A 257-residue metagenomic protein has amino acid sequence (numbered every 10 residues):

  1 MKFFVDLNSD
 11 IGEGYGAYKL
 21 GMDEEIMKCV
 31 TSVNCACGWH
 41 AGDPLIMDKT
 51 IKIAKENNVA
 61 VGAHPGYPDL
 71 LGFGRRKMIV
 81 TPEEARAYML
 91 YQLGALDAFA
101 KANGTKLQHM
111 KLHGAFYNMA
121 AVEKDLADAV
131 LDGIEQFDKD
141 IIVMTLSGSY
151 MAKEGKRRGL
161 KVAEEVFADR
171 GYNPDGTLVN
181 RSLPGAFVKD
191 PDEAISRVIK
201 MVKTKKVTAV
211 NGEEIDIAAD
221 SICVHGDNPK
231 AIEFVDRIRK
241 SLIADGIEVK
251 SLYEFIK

Functional and structural regions predicted by a protein language model:
D10, H64, M110, V224: Conserved, mostly hydrophobic/aromatic
G16-M22, A41-I53, A121-D128, S147-K156: Active-site-adjacent beta->alpha loops and helix N-cap segments on the catalytic face of soluble alpha/beta enzymes
K19, D23, S32-H40, L71-R86 (+3 more regions): Glycine-rich tight-turn/loop motif centered on a GG-T
E24-K28, K49-G62, K101-N103: Acidic (Asp/Glu)-rich catalytic clusters
D69-G104, H109: Glycine/small-residue-rich loop that forms an oxyanion/phosphate-binding "nest" at active or ligand-binding sites
A100-Q108, K205-D216, E248-F255: Flexible, glycine/charged-enriched surface loops at secondary-structure junctions
I141, E233-K257: C-terminal domain-boundary segment and adjacent tail
G148-K206: Active-site rim beta-loop-alpha module in soluble metabolic enzymes
